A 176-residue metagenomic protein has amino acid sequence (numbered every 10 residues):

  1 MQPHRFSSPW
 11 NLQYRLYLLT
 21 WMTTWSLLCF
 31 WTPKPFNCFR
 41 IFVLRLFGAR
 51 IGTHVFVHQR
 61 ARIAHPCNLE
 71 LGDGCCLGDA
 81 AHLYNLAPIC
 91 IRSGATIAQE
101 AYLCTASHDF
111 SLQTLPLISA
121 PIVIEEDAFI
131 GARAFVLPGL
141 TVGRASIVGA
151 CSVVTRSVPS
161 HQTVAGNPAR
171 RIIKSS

Functional and structural regions predicted by a protein language model:
M1-A49, D127, A145, N167-S176: Terminal amphipathic alpha-helical/low-complexity segments used for targeting or macromolecular assembly
W31-I41, R60-G72, C76-T141, N167-P168 (+1 more regions): Flexible, glycine/small-residue-enriched loop-and-beta-strand segment within the central core of proteins
L44, R50, F56-A64: Long amphipathic N-terminal alpha/beta scaffold segment
T105, T155, T163: Ser/Thr-centric signal marking residues that sit in or immediately flank functional binding/regulatory motifs
A132-R156: Beta-rich strand-turn-strand
S160, A165-P168: Acidic, glycine-centered active-site loop in nucleotide-sugar glycosyltransferases
